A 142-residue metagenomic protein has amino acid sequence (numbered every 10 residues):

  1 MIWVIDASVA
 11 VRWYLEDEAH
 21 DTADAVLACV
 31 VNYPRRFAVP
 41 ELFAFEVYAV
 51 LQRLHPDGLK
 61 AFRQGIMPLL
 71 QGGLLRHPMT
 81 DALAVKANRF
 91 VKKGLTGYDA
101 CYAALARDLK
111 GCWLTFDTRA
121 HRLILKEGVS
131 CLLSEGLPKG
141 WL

Functional and structural regions predicted by a protein language model:
M1-V39, R53-R63, G140-L142: Short, well-structured N-terminal submotif of metal-dependent ribonuclease cores
I2, G72, R76-H77, L105-L142: Acidic, PIN/NYN-like endoribonuclease modules and their adjacent C-terminal/linker elements
I5, A38-V39, P78, G97-A100 (+1 more regions): Short beta-strand scaffold positions
V9-A10, F43-A44, L83, C101-Y102 (+1 more regions): Alpha-helix capping/helix-boundary segments
V11-R12, A49, A104, R122: A cross-family signal for key residues in well-ordered alpha-helices that form functional helical elements
E41-F43, G65-K92: Acidic catalytic patch
